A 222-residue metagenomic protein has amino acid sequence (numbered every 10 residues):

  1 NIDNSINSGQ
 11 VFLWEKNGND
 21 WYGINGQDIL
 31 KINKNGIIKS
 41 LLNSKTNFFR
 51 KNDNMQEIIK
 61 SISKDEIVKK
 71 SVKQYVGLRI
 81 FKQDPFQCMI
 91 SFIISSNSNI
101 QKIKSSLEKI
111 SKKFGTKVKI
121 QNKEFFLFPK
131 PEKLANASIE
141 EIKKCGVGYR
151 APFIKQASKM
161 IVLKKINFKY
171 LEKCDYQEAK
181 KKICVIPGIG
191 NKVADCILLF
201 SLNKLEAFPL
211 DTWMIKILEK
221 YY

Functional and structural regions predicted by a protein language model:
N1-Y222: HhH-family (HhH-GPD) DNA N-glycosylase catalytic core used in base-excision repair
